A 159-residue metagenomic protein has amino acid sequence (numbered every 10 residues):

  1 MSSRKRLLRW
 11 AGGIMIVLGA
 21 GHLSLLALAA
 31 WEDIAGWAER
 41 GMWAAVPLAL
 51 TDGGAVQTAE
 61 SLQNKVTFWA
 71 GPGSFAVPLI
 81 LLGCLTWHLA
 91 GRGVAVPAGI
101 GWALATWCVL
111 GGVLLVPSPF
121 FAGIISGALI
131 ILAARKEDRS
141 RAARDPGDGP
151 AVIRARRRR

Functional and structural regions predicted by a protein language model:
M1, R141-R159: Short, intrinsically disordered terminal tails adjacent to the first/last structured region
S2-G12, L62-K65, W69, V94-G101: Membrane-water interface of alpha-helical transmembrane segments
L7-G36: N-terminal signal-anchor transmembrane alpha helix
D33-V46: Juxtamembrane non-transmembrane "cap" segments at the membrane-aqueous interface of multi-pass membrane proteins
A49-V66: Juxtamembrane membrane-water interface segments that cap and precede transmembrane helices
V66-A98: Mid-chain, well-packed structural core segment of small domains
A90-I130: Hydrophobic alpha-helical transmembrane segments of integral membrane proteins
G91-R92, R135-D145: Membrane-interface capping segments at transmembrane-helix boundaries
